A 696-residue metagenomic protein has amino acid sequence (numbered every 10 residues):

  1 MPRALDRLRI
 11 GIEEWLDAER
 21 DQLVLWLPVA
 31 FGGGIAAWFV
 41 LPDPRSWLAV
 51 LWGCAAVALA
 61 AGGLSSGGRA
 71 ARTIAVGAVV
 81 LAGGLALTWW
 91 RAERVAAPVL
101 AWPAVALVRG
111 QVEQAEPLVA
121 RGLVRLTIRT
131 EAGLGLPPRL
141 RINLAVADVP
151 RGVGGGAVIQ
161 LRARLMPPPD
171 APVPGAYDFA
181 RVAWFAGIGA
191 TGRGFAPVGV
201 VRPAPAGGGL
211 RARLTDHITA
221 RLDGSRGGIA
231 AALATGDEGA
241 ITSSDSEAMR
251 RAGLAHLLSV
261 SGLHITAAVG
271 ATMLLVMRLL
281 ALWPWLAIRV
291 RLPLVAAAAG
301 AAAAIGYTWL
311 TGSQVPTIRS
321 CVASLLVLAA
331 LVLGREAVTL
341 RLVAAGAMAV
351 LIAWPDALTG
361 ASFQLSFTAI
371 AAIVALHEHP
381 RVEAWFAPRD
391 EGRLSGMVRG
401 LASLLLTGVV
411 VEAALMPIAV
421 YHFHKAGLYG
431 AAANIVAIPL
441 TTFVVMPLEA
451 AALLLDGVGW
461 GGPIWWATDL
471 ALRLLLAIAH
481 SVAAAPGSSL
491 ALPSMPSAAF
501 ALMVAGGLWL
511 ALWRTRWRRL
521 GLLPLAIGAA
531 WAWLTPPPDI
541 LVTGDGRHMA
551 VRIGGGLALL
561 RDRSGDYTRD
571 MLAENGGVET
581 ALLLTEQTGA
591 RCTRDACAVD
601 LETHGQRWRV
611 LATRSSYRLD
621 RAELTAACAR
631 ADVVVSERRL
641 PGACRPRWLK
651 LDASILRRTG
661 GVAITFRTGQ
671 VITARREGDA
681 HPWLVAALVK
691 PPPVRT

Functional and structural regions predicted by a protein language model:
M1-D21, L81-H256, R630-V633, R639-A643 (+2 more regions): Membrane-interface helix/helix-cap signal primarily in integral membrane proteins
M1-L100, G194, S497, A511 (+1 more regions): N-terminal leader/targeting segments
L25, V29, D223, A268 (+3 more regions): Hydrophobic alpha-helical transmembrane segments of multipass membrane transporters and ion channels, focusing on
G34, G110, A163, L233 (+8 more regions): Divalent metal-coordination and catalytic microenvironments
W52, A56-V57, G63-S66, R72 (+5 more regions): Hydrophobic alpha-helical transmembrane segments in multi-pass membrane proteins
W89-P150, Q160-R162, W533-E602: Membrane-interface segments at or immediately adjacent to transmembrane helices that form the boundary between
V119, G199-P205, D237, E247 (+5 more regions): Membrane-interface amphipathic/re-entrant loop segments adjacent to transmembrane helices in multi-pass membrane
R552-T696: Metallo-beta-lactamase
